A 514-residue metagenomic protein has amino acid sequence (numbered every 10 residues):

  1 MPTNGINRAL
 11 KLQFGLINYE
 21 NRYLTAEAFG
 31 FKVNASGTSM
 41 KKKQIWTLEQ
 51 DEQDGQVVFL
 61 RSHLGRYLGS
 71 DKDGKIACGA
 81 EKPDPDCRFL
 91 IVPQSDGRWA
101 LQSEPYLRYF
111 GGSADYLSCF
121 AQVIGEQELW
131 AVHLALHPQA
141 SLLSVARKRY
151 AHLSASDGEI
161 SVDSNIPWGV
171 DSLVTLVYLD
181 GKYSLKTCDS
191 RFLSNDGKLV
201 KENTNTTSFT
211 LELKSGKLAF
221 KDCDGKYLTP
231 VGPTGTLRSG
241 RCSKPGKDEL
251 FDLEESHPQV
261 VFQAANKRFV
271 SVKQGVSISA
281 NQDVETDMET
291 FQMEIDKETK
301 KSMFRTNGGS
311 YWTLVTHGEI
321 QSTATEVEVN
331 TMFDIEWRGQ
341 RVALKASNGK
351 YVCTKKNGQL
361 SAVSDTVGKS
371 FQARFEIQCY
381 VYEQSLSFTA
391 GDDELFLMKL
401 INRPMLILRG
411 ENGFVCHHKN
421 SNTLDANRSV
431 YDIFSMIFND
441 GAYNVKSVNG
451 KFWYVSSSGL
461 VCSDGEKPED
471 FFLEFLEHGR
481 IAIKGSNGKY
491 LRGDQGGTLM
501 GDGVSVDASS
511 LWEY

Functional and structural regions predicted by a protein language model:
M1, A121-V123, E202-T204, R241-K244 (+2 more regions): Low-complexity, intrinsically disordered flanking regions
M1-F31, T47-K75, L90-Y116, L129-G158 (+9 more regions): Extracellular glycan-recognition/adhesion modules and their associated mucin-like linkers
F29-M40, G79-K82, S156-P167, G197-K201 (+8 more regions): Extended intrinsically disordered, low-complexity coil regions enriched in Ser, Thr, Gly, Ala and often Pro
M40-K42, P83-D86, G125-E126, P167-G169 (+8 more regions): Short coil/turn segments at the loop-to-beta-strand junctions that recur within blades of beta-propeller repeat folds
C78, G125, F209, A280 (+6 more regions): Exposed, low-complexity/repetitive linear segments and helix-based recognition motifs, biased toward charged/polar
L237: A short beta-strand-loop micro-motif that forms or neighbors metal/cofactor- and ligand-binding patches at active-site
